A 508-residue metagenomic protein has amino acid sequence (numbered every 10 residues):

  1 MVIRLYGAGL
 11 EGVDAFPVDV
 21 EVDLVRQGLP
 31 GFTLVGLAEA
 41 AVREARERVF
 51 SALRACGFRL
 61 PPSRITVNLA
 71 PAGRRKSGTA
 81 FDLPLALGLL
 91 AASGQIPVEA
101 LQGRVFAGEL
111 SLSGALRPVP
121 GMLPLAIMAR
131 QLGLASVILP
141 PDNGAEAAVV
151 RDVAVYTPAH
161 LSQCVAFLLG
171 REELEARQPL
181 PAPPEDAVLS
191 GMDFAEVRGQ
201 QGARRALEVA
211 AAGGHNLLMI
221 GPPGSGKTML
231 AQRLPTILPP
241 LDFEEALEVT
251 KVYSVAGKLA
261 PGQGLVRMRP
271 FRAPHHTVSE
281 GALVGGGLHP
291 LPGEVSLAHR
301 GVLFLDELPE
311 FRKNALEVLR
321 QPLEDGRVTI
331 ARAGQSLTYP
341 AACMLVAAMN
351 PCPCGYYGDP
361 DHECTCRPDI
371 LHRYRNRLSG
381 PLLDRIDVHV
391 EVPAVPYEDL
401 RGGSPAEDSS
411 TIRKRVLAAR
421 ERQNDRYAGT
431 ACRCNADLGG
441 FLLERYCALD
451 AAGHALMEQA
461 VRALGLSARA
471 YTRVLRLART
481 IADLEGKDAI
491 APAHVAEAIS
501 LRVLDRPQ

Functional and structural regions predicted by a protein language model:
M1-L218, S225, A331, Y471 (+2 more regions): Peripheral, non-AAA+ core regions of ATP-driven protein-machinery
V18-V25, L283, D387-V390: Short beta-strand elements
V35-R46, P61, N68-G78, H289-P290 (+1 more regions): Basic, amphipathic alpha-helical bundle interface domains used for macromolecular binding and assembly
S113, L305-R312, G355: Catalytic P-loop NTPase motifs of RecA-like helicase/translocase cores
E172-V209, G213, P240-V295: P-loop NTPase nucleotide-binding/switch module
M219-A260, D325: Walker A/P-loop
R300, D306-E307, V318: Walker B catalytic acidic pair
